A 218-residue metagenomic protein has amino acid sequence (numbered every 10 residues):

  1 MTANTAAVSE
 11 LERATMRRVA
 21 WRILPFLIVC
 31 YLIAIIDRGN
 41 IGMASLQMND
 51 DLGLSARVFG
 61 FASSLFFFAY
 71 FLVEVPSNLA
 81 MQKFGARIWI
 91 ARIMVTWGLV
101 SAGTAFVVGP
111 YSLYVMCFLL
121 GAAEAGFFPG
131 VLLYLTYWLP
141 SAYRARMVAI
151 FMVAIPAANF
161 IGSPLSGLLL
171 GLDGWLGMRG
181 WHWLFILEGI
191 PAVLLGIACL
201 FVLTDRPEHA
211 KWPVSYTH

Functional and structural regions predicted by a protein language model:
R22-A56: Extracytoplasmic
G39, F67-V75, N159-F160: Residue-level signature of mid-helix packing/kink "hotspots" within the transmembrane helices of 12-pass Major
V73-V108: Conserved MFS/SLC helix-loop-helix module at the cytosolic interface between two early adjacent transmembrane helices
V100, Y111-L119: Paired small-residue
L119-V153: Cytoplasmic helix-loop-helix junction between adjacent transmembrane helices in 12-TM secondary transporters
V148-G167: Glycine-rich segments within core transmembrane alpha-helices of 12-TM secondary carriers
W183-F201: Symmetry-related core transmembrane helices of the 12-TM Major Facilitator Superfamily/SLC fold
T217-H218: Conserved small/polar residues in nucleotide/adenosyl-binding loops
